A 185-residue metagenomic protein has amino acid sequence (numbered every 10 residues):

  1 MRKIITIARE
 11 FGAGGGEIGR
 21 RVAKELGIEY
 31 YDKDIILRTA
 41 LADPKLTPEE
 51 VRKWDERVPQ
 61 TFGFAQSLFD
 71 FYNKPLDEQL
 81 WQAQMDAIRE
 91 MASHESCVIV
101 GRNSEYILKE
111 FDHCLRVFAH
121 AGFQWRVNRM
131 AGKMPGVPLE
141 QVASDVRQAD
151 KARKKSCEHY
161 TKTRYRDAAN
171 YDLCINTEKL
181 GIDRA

Functional and structural regions predicted by a protein language model:
M1-R9, E95: Pre-Walker A (Motif I) flank of P-loop NTPase domains
I7-A23: Glycine-rich phosphate-binding P-loop
E29-L41: Short beta-strand-centered segment that lines the nucleotide-binding/catalytic pocket of NTP-utilizing
A40-S96: ATP-dependent small-molecule kinase phosphotransfer cores that center on conserved nucleotide phosphate-binding segments
E56-Q66, P138-D183: Small-molecule kinase domains that catalyze NTP-dependent phosphoryl transfer to phosphate-bearing small molecules
S104-Y106, A121-R126, K179-G181: Conserved nucleotide-binding/hydrolysis micro-motifs of P-loop NTPases
Y106-F111, A168: Short loop/helix-cap segments at secondary-structure boundaries that form the rim of catalytic
E110-K133, L139-A149: Conserved phosphate-donor/acceptor-positioning beta-strand/loop module used by diverse small-molecule
